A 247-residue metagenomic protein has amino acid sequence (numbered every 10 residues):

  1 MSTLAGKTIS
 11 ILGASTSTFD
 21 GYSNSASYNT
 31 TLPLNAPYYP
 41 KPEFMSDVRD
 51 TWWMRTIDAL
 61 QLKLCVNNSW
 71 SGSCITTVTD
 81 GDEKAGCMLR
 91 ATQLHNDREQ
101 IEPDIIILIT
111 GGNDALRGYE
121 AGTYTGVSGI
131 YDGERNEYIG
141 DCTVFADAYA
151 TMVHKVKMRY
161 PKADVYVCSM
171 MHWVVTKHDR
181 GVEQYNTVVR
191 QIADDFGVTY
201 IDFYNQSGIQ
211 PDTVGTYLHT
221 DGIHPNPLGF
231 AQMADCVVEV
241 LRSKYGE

Functional and structural regions predicted by a protein language model:
S2, R90-P103, K157-R159, S243-E247: Surface-exposed acidic, glycine-flexible loop patches that form ligand/cofactor-binding and adhesion interfaces
T8-G13, S17, L64-S69, D104-T110 (+3 more regions): Structural recognition of the beta-strand scaffold that forms the well-ordered cores of secreted hydrolase catalytic
S15-F19, W70-T76, G111-R117, M171-V175 (+2 more regions): Solvent-exposed loop/turn segments at secondary-structure junctions within structured extracellular/periplasmic domains
Y22-I130, E134-T143, D147: Conserved SGNH/GDSL esterase-like catalytic core that processes O-acyl groups on lipids and polysaccharides
M54, D58, N96, D147-H154 (+6 more regions): Solvent-exposed, polar/charged alpha-helical surfaces in well-ordered, non-transmembrane soluble domains, broadly
G112-N113, M152-N186: Active-site segments of SGNH/GDSL-like serine hydrolases that catalyze O-acetyl group transfer/hydrolysis on lipids
M170-E247: Catalytic His-Asp segment of secreted/periplasmic serine-dependent ester chemistry enzymes
